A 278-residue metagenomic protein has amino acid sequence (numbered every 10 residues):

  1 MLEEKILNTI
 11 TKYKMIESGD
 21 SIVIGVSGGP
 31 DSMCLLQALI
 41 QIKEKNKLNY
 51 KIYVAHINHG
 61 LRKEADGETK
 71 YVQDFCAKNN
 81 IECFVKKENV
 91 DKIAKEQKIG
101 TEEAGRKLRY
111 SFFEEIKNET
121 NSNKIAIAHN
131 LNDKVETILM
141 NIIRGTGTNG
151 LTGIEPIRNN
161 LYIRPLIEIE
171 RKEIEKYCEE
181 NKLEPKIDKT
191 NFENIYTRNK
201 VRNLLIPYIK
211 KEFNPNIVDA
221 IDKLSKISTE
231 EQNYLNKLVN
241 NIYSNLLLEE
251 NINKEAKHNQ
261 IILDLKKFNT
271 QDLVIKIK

Functional and structural regions predicted by a protein language model:
M1-V26, P30-I206: Core alpha/beta nucleotide-donor-binding catalytic domains of modification enzymes
Y196-K278: ATP/NTP-dependent adenylation/nucleotidyl-transfer catalytic domains that generate, transfer, or process NMP-activated
